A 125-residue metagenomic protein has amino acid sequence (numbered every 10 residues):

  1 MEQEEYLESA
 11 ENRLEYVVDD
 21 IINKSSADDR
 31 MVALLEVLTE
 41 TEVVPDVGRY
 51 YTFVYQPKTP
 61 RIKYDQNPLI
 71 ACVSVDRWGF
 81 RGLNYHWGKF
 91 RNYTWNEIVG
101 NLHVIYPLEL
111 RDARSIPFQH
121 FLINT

Functional and structural regions predicted by a protein language model:
E4-Y50: Mixed-charge, Lys/Arg-rich low-complexity intrinsically disordered regions
V43-V44, A71-S74, E97: Short, exposed beta-strand/loop patches in secreted or surface proteins that constitute
Q56-I62: Short, charged beta-turn/beta-strand-edge "cap" motif at the junction between a beta-strand and an adjacent loop
K63-Y93: Basic/aromatic-rich interaction segments and small domains that mediate binding to polyanionic partners
N84-T125: Intrinsically disordered, low-complexity, charged/polar segments
